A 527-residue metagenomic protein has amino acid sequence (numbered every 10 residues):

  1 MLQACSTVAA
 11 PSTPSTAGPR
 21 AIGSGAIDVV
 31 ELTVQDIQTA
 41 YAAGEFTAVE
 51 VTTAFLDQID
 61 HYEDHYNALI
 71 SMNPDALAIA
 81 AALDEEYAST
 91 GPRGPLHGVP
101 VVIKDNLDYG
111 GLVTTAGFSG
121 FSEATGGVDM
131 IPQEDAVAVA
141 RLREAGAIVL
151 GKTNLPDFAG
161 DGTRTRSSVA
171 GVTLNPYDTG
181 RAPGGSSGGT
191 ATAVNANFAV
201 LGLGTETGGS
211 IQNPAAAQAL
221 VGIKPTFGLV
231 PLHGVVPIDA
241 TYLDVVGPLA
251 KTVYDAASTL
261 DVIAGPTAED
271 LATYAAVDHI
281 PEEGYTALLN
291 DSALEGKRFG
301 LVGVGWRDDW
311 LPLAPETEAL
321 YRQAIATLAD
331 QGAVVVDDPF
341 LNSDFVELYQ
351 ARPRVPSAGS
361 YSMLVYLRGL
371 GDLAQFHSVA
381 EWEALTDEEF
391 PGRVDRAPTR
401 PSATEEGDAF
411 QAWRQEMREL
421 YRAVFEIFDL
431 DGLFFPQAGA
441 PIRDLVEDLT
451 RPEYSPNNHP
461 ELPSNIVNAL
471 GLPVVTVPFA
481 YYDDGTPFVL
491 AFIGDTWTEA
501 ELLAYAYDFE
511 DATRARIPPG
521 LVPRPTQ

Functional and structural regions predicted by a protein language model:
M1, C5-A10, P14-S89, V262-E461 (+1 more regions): Amidase signature
G18-G208, T226, A326, F425-I427: Gly/Ser-rich catalytic/binding loops embedded in alpha/beta enzyme cores
H61, E144, I148, A196-G303 (+3 more regions): Structural helix-boundary/capping segments
M72, D105-N106, A116, G151-L155 (+7 more regions): Active-site-proximal beta-strand/loop segments in catalytic clefts of secreted hydrolases
Y109-G110, P156-A159, G209-Q212, D239 (+6 more regions): Flexible loop/turn segments at secondary-structure boundaries
S122-A124, T173-N175, T179, S186 (+3 more regions): Flexible glycine/proline-enriched surface loops and loop-helix/loop-strand junctions
M130, G162-T165, R451-N465: Active-site-proximal gating segment of KS-fold condensing enzymes and close homologs
R166-A170, Q218-G222, P353-P356, R451-E453 (+1 more regions): Short, hinge-like loop/turn segments at secondary-structure boundaries
